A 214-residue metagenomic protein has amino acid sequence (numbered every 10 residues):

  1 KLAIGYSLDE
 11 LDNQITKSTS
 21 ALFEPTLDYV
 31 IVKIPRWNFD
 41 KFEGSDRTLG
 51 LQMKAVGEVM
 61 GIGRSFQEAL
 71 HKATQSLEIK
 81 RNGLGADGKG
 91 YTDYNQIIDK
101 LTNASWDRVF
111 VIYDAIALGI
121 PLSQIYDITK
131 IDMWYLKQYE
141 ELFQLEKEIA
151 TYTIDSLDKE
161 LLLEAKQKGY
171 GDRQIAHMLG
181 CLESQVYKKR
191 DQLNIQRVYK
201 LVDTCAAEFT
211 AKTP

Functional and structural regions predicted by a protein language model:
K1-P214: ATP-dependent carboxylate/acyl-activation modules
